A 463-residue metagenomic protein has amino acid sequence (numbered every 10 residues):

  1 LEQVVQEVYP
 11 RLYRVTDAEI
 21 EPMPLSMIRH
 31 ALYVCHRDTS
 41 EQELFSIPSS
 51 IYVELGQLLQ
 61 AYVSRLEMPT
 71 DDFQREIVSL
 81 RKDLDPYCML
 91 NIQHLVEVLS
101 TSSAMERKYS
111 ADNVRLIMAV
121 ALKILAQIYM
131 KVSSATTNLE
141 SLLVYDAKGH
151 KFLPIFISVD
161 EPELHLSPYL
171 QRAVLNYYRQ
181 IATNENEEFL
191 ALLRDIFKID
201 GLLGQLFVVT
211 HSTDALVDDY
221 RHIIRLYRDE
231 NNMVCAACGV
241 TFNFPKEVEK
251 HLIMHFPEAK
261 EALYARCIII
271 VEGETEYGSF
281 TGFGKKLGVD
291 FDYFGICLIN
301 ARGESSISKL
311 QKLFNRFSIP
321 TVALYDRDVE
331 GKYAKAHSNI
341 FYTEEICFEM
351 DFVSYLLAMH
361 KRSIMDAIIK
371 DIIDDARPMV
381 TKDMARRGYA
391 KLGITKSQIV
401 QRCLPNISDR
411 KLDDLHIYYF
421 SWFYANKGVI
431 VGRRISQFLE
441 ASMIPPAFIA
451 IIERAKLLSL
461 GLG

Functional and structural regions predicted by a protein language model:
L1-E2: N-terminal accessory targeting/assembly segments
Y9, V15-V159, L164: Extended helical coiled-coil dimerization/tether regions that scaffold and oligomerize large DNA-maintenance assemblies
Y13-V15, F207, I224, V322-L324 (+1 more regions): Hydrophobic/aromatic beta-strand patches that form the interior of the parallel beta-sheet core in alpha/beta enzyme
P22-L25, A215-D218, N232-A237, G331-A334 (+2 more regions): Switch/connector loops and helix/strand junctions flanking conserved nucleotide-binding motifs in nucleotide-processing
I28-L32, V174-L175, Y220-L226, G284-L287 (+2 more regions): Short secondary-structure boundary/capping segments
E76, L80-D83, K123, H165 (+4 more regions): Generic, well-ordered alpha-helical scaffold segments in large soluble proteins
V98-E258: Switch/communication elements of ASCE P-loop NTPase nucleotide-binding domains
H255-I270, E274-G463: Acidic, Mg2+-coordinating catalytic modules of nucleic-acid enzymes
